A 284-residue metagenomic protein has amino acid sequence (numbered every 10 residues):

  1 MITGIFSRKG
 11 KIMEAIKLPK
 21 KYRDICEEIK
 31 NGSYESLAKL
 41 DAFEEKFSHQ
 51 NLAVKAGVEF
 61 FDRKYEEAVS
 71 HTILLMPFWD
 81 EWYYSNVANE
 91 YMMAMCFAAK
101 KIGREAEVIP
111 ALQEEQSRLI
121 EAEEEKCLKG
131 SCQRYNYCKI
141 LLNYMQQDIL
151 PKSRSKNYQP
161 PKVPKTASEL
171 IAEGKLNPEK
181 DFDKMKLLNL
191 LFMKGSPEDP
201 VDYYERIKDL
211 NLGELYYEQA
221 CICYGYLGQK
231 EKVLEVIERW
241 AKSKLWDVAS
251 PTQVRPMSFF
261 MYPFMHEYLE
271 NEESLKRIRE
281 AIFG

Functional and structural regions predicted by a protein language model:
E14-Y22, K46-A53, Y83-M93, K129-Y137 (+3 more regions): Generic helix N-cap/helix-start motif at coil->alpha-helix transitions
Y34-E35, E66, A106, E198 (+1 more regions): Residue register within tetratricopeptide repeats
L40-K46, P77-N86, R118-G130, A172-K180 (+1 more regions): Flexible helix-coil transition and linker loops at the boundaries of alpha-helical arrays
Q116, S153, N157-G284: Alpha-helical protein-protein interaction modules
